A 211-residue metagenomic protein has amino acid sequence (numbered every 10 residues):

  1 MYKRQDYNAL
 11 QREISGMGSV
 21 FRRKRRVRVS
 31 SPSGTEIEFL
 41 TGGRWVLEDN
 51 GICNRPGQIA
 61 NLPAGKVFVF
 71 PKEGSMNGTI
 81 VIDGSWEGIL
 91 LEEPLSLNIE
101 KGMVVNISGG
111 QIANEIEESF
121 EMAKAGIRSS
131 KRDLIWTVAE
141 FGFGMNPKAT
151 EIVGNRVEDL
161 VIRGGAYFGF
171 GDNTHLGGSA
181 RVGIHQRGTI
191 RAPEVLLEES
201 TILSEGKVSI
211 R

Functional and structural regions predicted by a protein language model:
M1-E92, S96, E100, E194-E205 (+1 more regions): Active-site bordering "gate/hinge" segments that shape substrate access to catalytic or cofactor-binding pockets
K3-R22, V105-N106, N114-E115, F120 (+1 more regions): Internal alpha/beta scaffold segment
R22, P32, E73-S75, L134-W136 (+2 more regions): A generic structural signal for short, non-catalytic loop/turn and secondary-structure boundary residues
G42-R44, D83-S85, E100, G109-I112 (+2 more regions): Histidine- and/or cysteine-centered catalytic micro-motif in compact active-site loops
V46-L47, E87-G88, K148-T150, H175-L176: Short, acidic Gly/Pro/Ser/Thr-rich loop/turn segments
P56, R156-E158, G183-I184: Short intrinsically disordered coil segments
L90, N106-F170: Dual-mode signal for accessory low-complexity, basic/Gly-rich regions
G165-R211: Intrinsically disordered terminal and processing segments
